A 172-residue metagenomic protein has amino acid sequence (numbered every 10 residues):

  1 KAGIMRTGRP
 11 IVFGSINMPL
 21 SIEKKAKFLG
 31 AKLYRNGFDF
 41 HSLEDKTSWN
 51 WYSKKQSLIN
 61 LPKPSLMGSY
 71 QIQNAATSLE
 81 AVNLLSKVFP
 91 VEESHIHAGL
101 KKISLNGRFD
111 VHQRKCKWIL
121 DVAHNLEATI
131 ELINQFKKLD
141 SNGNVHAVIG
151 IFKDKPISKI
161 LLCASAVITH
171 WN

Functional and structural regions predicted by a protein language model:
K1-L58, A75, L79-N83, K87-S94: Acidic, Mg2+-coordinating active-site environments of NTP-dependent enzymes
G8-I11, L33, N144-A147, T169-N172: Hydrophobic beta-strand segments of well-ordered beta-sheets in folded domains
K55-H170: Nucleotide phosphate-binding/pyrophosphate-handling subdomain across enzymes that bind or process nucleotide phosphates
